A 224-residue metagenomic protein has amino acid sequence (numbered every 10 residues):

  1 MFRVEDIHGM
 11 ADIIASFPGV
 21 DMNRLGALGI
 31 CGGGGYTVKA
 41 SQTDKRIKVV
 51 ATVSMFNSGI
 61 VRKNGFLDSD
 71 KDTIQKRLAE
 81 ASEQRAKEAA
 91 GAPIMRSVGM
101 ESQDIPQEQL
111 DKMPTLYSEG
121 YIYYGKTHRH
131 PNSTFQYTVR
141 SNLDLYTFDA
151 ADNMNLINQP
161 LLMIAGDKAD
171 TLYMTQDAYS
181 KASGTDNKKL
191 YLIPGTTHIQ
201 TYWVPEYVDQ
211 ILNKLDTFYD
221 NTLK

Functional and structural regions predicted by a protein language model:
M1-P18, N213: Alpha/beta-hydrolase active-site loop
I14, G34-K45, A178: Short glycine-enriched nucleophile-adjacent loop and the immediately C-terminal alpha-helix near the catalytic center
P18-C31, L161: Alpha/beta-hydrolase fold nucleophile elbow
V38-G120: Alpha/beta-hydrolase-fold enzymes
I157, M163-A165: Short beta-strand/loop motif that positions the catalytic acidic residue of the alpha/beta-hydrolase fold
A165-Q176: Conserved alpha/beta-hydrolase "acid-adjacent" motif
S183-I199: Catalytic histidine neighborhood in serine/cysteine hydrolases with alpha/beta-hydrolase-type architecture
T196-D209: Catalytic histidine-centered segment of alpha/beta-hydrolase-like enzymes
